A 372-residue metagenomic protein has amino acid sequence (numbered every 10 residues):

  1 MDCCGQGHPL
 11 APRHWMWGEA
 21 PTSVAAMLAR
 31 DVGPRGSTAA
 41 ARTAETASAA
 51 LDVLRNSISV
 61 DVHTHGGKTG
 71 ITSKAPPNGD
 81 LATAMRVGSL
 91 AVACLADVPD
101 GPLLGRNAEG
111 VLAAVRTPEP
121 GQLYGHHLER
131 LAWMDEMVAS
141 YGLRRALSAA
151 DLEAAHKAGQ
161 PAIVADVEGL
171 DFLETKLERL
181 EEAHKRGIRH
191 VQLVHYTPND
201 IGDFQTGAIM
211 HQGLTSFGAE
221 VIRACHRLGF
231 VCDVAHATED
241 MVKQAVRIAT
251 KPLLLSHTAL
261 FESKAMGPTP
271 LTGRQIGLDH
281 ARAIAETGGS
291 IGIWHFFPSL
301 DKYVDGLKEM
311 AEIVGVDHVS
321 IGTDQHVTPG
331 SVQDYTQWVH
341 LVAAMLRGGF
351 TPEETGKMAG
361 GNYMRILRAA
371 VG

Functional and structural regions predicted by a protein language model:
M1-V194, P198-I209, F261-G372: N-terminal hydrophobic targeting/anchoring segments and the immediately downstream early-domain regions of hydrolases
A139, M210-L228, A245-T258, L278-I284 (+1 more regions): Alpha-helix-loop-beta-strand connector modules within alpha/beta enzyme cores
R186-V231, A235-E239: Metal-dependent enolase-superfamily TIM-barrel catalytic cores that perform enediolate-based chemistry
V242: Catalytic cores of alpha/beta
